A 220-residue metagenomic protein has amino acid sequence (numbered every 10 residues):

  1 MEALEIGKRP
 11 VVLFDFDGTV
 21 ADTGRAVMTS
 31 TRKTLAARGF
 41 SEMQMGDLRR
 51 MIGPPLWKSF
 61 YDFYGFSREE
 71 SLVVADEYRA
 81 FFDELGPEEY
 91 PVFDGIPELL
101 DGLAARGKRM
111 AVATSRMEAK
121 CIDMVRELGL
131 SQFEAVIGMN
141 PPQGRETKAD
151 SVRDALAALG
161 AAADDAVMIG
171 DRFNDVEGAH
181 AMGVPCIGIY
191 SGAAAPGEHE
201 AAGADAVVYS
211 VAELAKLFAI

Functional and structural regions predicted by a protein language model:
E5-E98, R106, A119: N-terminal helical cap/lid subdomain that shapes the substrate entry/recognition surface in HAD-like hydrolases
E5-G7, A105-K108, L159-D165, I220: Glycine-rich phosphate-binding loop signature in dinucleotide/nucleotide-binding domains
V11, K148-V176: Conserved Lys-Pro-Asp/Glu-containing loop-to-beta segment of HAD-superfamily phosphomonoesterases, centered on
T31, I96-R126, I137-M139: Substrate-recognition element of Asp-dependent hydrolases with the DxDx(T/V) motif
M43-D47, R68-E70, S131-A135, A163-A166: Short acidic capping loops at alpha-helix termini that bridge into adjacent secondary structure
P97-A105, L156, V176-A181: Surface-exposed amphipathic alpha-helices with a cationic face
S131-E146: A short, structured active-site edge motif that brings together acidic residues
V167-V208: Acidic, Mg2+-coordinating phosphoryl-transfer loop and its flanking beta/alpha structural elements, shared across
